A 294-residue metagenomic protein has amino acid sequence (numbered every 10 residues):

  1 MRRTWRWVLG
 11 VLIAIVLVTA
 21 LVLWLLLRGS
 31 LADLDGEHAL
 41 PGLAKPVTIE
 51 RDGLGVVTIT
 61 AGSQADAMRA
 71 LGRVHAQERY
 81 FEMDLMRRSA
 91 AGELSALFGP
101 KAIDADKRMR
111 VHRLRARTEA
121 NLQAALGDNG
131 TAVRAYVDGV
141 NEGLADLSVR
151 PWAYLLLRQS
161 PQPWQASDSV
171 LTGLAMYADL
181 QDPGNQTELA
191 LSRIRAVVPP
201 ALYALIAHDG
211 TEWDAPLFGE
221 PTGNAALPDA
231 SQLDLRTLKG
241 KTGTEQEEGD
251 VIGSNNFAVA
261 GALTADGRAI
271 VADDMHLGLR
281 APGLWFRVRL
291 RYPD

Functional and structural regions predicted by a protein language model:
M1-V18: N-terminal Sec-pathway targeting helices
L23-I270, M275-A281, P293: Substrate-recognition/specificity elements adjacent to catalytic centers across diverse enzyme folds
W285: Catalytic core of carbohydrate-active enzymes
V288-D294: Catalytic or ion-translocation cores adjacent to nucleophile or general acid/base/metal-coordination motifs in diverse
